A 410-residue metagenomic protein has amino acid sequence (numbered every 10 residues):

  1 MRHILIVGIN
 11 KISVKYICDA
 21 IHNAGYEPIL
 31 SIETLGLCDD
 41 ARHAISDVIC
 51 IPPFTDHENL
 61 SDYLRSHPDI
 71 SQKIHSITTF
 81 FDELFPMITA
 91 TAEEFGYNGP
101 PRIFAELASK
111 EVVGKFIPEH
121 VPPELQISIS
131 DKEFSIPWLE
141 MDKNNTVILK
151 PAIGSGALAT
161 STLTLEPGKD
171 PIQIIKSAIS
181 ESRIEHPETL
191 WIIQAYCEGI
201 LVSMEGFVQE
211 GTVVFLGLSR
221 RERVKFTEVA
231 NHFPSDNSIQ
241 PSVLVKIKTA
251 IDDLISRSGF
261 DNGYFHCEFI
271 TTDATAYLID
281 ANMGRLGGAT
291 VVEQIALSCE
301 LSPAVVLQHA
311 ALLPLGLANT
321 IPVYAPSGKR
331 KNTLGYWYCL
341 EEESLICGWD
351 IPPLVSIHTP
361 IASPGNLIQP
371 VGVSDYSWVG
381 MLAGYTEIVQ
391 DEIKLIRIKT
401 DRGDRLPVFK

Functional and structural regions predicted by a protein language model:
M1-I103, T386-E387, L395-F409: ATP-binding N-terminal substructure of ATP-dependent carboxylate-amine bond-forming enzymes
V14, K246-C267, N282-E342: Active-site "cap" helix and flanking loop/linker of ATP-utilizing ligase/carboxylase catalytic domains
E93-T164, S180: A conserved helix-loop-beta module that forms one wall/lid of the active-site cleft in ATP-utilizing catalytic domains
E94-P100, F226-S235, R285-G288: Short glycine/proline- and charge-enriched loop/turn segments that cap or connect secondary-structure elements
I136-P137, Q308-K410: Peripheral (often C-terminal) accessory segments that flank ATP-dependent C-N-forming ligase machineries
V147, V214, Y277-D280: Protein kinase-like catalytic core scaffold
T160-D273: Internal nucleotide-binding/catalytic subdomain
G206, T275-R285: A short beta-strand motif that forms the metal-chelation/ATP-contact edge of phosphoryl-transfer active sites
